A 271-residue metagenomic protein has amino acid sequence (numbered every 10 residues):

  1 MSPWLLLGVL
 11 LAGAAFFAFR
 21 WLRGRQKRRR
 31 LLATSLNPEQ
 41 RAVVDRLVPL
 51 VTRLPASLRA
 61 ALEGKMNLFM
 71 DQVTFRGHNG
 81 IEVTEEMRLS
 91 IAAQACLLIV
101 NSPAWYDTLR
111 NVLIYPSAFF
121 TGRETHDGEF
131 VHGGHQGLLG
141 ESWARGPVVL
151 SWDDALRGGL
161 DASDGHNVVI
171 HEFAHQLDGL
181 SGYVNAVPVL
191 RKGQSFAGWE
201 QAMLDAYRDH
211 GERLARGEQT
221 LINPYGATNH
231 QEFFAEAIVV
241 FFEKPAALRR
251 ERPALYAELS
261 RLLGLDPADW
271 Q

Functional and structural regions predicted by a protein language model:
M1-T108, L113-S117, G182-Q201, D205 (+2 more regions): N-terminal low-structure segments adjacent to metalloprotease catalytic domains across cellular compartments
V48, T52, G77, I81 (+2 more regions): Short, charged/polar micro-motifs that form catalytic or ligand-binding hotspots
P55, D164-L180, A235: Active-site recognition of the HExxH zinc-binding catalytic motif
I91-Y106, S117-S163, Y183-Q271: Metalloprotease/metallohydrolase-associated module, dominated by Zn2+-dependent proteases
V112-I114, V149-L150, V169: Long, contiguous hydrophobic alpha-helical segments, chiefly transmembrane helices and signal peptides
